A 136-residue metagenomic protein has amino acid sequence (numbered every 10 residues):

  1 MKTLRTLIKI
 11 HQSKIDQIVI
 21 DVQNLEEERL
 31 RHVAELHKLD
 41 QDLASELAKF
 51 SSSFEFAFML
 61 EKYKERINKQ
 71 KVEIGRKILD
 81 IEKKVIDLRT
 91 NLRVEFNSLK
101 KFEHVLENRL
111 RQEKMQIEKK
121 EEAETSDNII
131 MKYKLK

Functional and structural regions predicted by a protein language model:
M1-K136: Charge-rich amphipathic alpha-helical interaction elements
